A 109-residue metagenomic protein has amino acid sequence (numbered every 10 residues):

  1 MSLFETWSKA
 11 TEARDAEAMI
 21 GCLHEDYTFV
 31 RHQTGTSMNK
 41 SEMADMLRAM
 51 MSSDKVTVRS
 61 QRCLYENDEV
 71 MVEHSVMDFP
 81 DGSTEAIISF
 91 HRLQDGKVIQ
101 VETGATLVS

Functional and structural regions predicted by a protein language model:
E5-W7, G21: Short leucine-rich amphipathic alpha-helices used at interfaces
T6, V30, T34, S41-S109: A beta-strand edge to alpha-helix "cap/lid" segment located at domain peripheries
A13-D26: Short, well-ordered alpha-helical segments enriched in acidic and aromatic residues
D15, T36-N39: A diffuse structural propensity rather than consistent per-protein peaks
